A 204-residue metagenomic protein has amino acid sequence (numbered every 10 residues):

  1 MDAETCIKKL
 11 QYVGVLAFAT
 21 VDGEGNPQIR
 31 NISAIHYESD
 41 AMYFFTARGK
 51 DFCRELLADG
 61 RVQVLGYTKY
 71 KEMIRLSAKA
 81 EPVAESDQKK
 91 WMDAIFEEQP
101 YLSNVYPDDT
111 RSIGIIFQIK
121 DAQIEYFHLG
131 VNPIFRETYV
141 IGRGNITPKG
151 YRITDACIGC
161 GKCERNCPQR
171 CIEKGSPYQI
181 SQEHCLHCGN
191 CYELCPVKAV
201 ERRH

Functional and structural regions predicted by a protein language model:
K8-E24, V62-G66: A short, Trp-centered hydrophobic/proline-enriched beta-strand micro-motif
I35-K71: A short mixed-secondary-structure module that forms the rim of ligand-binding clefts
K79-P148: Charged, gly/pro-rich active-site loop segments
R152-I153, I180-S181: Hydrophobic face of beta-strands forming the core of extended beta-sheets/solenoids, especially the left-handed
K162-Q179, N190-H204: Iron-sulfur cluster-binding cysteine motifs and their immediate structural context in ferredoxin-like electron-transfer
